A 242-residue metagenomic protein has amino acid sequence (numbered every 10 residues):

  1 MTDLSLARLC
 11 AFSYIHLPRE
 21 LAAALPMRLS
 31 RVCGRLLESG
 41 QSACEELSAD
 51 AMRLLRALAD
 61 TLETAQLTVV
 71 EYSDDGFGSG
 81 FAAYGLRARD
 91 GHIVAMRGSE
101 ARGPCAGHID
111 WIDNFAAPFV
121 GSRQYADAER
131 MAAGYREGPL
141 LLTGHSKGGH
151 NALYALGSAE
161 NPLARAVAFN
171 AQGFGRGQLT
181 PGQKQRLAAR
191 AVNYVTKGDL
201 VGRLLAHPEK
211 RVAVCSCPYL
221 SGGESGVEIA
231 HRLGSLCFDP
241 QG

Functional and structural regions predicted by a protein language model:
M1-R53: N-terminal low-complexity, Ser/Thr- and acidic-residue-enriched intrinsically disordered segments
C10, C33, C44, C105 (+2 more regions): Generic recognition of cysteine residues
G40-L141, S158-A159, L163-V167, F174-R176 (+2 more regions): A conserved cap/lid and substrate-binding interface adjacent to the catalytic center of lipid-processing enzymes
G91, A133-P139, G157-G242: Serine hydrolase/lipase
G144-G148, A152: Gly/Ala-rich beta-loop-alpha elbow adjacent to hydrolase catalytic centers
